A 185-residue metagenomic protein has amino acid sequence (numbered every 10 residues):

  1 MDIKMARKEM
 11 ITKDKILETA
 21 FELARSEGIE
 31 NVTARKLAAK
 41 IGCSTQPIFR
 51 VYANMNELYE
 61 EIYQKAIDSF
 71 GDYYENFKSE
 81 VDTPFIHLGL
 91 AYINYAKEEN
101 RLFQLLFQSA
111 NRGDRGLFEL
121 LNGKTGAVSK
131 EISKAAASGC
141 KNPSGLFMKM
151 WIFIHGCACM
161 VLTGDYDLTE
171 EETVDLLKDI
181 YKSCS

Functional and structural regions predicted by a protein language model:
M1-E27, K36, E57: Basic, helix-initiating cap at the start of DNA-binding domains
K15-E22, E57-H87, A91-N94, S109 (+4 more regions): Alpha-helical structural segments
S26-I29, G42, F49-Y59: HTH DNA-binding helix-turn interface
V32-A39, I48: Append "Primarily bacterial transcriptional regulators
T33, Q104-F107, R115, T169-E170: Short, hydrophobic secondary-structure boundary micro-motifs
L105, W151-T169, K182-S185: Amphipathic C-terminal alpha-helical segment
N111-C140, S144-K149, D175-C184: Amphipathic alpha-helical packing segments from all-alpha helical-bundle domains
